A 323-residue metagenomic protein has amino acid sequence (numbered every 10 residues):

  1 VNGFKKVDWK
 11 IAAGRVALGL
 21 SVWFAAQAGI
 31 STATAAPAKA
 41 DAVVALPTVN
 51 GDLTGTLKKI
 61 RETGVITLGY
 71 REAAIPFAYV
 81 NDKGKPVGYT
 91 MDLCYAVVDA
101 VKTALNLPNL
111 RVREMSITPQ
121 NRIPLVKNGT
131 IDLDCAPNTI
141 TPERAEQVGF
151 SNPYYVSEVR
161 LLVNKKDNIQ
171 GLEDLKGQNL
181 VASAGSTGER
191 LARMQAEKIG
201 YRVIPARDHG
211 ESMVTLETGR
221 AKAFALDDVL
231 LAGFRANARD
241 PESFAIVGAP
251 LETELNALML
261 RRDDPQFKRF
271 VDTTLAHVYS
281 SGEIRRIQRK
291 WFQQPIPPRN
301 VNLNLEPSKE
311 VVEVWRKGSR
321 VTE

Functional and structural regions predicted by a protein language model:
A36-G51, G88, D92-A100, E173 (+3 more regions): Extended ligand-binding regions for polar small-molecule ligands
A40-D134, E146: Extracytoplasmic small-molecule ligand-binding "clamshell" domains of the periplasmic binding protein/Venus flytrap
A40-G51, R190-I204, E242-F244, L275-E323: Ligand-binding clefts/hinges and TM-proximal coupling segments of bilobed small-molecule sensing domains
Y70-A74, M115-Q120, G129-T141, K165 (+4 more regions): Beta->alpha turn/N-cap motifs
E72, Y155-K166, D228, R235-L275 (+1 more regions): Periplasmic-binding protein-like
Y95, L107-D174, V312-T322: Acidic, polar ligand-binding/catalytic clefts
Y95-R111, G188-A206, R235-D240: Ligand-binding cleft/hinge of the Venus flytrap
N121, C135-Q147, L191-A196, G210 (+2 more regions): A ligand-binding cleft/hinge motif common to bilobed small-molecule-binding domains
